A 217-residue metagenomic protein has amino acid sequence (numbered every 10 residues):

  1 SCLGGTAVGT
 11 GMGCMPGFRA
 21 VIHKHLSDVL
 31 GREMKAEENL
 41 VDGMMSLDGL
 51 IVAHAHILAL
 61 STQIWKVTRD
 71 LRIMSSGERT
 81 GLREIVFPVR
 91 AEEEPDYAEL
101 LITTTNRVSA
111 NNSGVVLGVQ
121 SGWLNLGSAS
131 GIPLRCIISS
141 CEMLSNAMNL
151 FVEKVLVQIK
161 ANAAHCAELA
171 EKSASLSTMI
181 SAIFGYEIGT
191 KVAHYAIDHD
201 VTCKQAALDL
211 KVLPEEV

Functional and structural regions predicted by a protein language model:
S1-V217: Conserved, well-structured ligand/cofactor-binding cores
